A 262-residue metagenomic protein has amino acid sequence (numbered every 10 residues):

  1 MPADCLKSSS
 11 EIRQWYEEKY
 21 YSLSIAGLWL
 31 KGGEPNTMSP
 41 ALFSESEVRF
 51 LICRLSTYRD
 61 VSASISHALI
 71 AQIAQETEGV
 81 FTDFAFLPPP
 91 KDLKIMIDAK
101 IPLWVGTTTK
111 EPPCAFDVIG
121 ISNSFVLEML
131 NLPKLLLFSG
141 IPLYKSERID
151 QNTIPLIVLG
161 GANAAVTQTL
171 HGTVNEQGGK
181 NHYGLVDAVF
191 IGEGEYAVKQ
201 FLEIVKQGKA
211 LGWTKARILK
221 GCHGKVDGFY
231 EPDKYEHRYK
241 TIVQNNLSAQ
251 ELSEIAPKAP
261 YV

Functional and structural regions predicted by a protein language model:
P2-Q14, E18, A99-I101, G106: N-terminal export/assembly segments and adjacent metallocofactor-ligating motifs of anaerobic energy-metabolism
S8-L51, T57-R59, Y230-V262: N-terminal [4Fe-4S]-dependent radical SAM core
R54, F86, G161: Short beta-strand/turn micro-motifs composed of small residues that flank or help shape donor/cofactor-binding pockets
R54-T57, I121-N123: Short glycine-centered, acidic/aromatic-flanked micro-motifs in structured strand/loop junctions that mark active-site
S62-I70: Conserved alpha-helical elements of sugar-nucleotide-dependent glycosyltransferases
L69-F81: Short helix-loop-beta junction
G79-D92: A short beta-strand-loop structural module common to alpha/beta enzyme folds
P89, I97-Y239: Glycine-rich beta-alpha loop elements in corrinoid/cobalamin-binding modules across cobalamin-dependent enzymes
